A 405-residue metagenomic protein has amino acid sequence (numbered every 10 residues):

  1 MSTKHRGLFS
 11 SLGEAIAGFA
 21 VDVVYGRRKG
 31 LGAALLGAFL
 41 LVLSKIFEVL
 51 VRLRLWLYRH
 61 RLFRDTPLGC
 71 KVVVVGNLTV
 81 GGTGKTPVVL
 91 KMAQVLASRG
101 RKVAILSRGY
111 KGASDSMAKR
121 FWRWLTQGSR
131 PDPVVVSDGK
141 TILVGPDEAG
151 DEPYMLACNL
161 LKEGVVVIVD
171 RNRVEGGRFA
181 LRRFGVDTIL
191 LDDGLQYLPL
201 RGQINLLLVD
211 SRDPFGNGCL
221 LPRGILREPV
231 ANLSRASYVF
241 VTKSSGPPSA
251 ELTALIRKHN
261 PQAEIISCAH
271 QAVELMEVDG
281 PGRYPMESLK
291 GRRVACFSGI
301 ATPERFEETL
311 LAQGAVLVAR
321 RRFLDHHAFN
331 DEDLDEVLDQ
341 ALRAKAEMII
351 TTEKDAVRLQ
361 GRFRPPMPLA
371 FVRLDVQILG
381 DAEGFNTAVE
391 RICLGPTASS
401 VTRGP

Functional and structural regions predicted by a protein language model:
L8, L12-K71: A transmembrane-helix-recognition feature enriched in membrane-embedded lipid enzymes and envelope glyco-/phospholipid
I46, T86, L156, D192 (+3 more regions): Residue-level signal for inorganic ion chemistry
V73-M92: Glycine-rich phosphate-binding P-loop
K91-V166: N-terminal phosphate/diphosphate-binding loop that engages ATP/GTP or pyrophosphate donors across diverse enzyme folds
A157-R201: Phosphate-binding/switch loop-helix module in NTP-utilizing enzymes
F179-R182, D193-S288, A295, E307-L310 (+3 more regions): Conserved catalytic-core segment of NTP-binding enzymes
V273-R283, E287-D331, E390-R391, G395 (+2 more regions): Redox- and metal-dependent alpha/beta enzyme cores, enriched for Fe-S-associated oxidoreductases and cofactor-handling
Q340, A346-M348, A356-P405: Generic C-terminus detector
